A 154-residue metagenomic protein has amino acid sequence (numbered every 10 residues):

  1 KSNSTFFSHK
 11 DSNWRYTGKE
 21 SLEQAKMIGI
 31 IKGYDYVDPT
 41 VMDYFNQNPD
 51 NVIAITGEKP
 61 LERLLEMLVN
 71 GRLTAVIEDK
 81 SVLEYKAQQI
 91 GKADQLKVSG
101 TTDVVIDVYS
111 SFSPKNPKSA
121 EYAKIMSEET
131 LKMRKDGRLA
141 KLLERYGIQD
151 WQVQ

Functional and structural regions predicted by a protein language model:
K1-N3, G91-S127, Q149-Q154: Periplasmic-binding protein-like
K1-T17, K32, S110-F112: Hydrophobic/proline-rich hinge and linker segments of small-molecule sensing/allosteric domains, predominantly
H9-I28, D43-F45: Flexible hinge/capping segments at coil-to-helix
S12-N13, E23-M27, F112-Y146: Extended ligand-binding regions for polar small-molecule ligands
Q24-A25, I31-E58, L65, A87-A93: Ligand-binding cleft/hinge of the Venus flytrap
K26-M27, L68-E78: Alpha-to-beta junction loops
G33-P49, K92, T130-Q154: Ligand-binding clefts/hinges and TM-proximal coupling segments of bilobed small-molecule sensing domains
T40, T74-V105: A ligand-binding cleft/hinge motif common to bilobed small-molecule-binding domains
